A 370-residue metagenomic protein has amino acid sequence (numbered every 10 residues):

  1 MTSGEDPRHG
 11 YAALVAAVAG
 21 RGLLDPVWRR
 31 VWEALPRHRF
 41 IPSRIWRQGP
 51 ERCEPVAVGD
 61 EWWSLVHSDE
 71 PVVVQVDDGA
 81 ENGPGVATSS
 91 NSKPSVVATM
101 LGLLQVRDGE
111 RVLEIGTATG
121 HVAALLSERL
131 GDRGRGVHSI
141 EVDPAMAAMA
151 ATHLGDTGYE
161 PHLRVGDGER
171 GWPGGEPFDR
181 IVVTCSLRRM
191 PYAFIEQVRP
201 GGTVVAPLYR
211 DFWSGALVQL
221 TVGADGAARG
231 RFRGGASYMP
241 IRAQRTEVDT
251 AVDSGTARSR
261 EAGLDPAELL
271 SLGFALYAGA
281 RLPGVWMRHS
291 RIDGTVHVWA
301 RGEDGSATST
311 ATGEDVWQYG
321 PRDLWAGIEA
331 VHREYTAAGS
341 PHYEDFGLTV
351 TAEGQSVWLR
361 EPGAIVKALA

Functional and structural regions predicted by a protein language model:
M1-H38, T246-A370: N-terminal accessory segments
T2-L113, T117-A118, V122, M146 (+4 more regions): Class I SAM-dependent transferase core
V15-A16, G49-D78, N82, G136 (+1 more regions): Low-complexity, charged, repeat-rich alpha-helical/coil interaction segments
W28, S43-Q48, Q197, L208 (+1 more regions): A short, aromatic/hydrophobic, helix- or strand-capping loop or linear motif that either lines the entrance/gate
R37, Q105, R199, D225 (+1 more regions): Residue-level marker of positions within ordered structural domains that often coincide with functionally constrained
P84-T88, E169, V316: Conserved short-loop catalytic and cofactor-binding motifs
S89-V205, D211-F212: Conserved nucleotide-cofactor-binding alpha/beta core module
V182, L187-G294, V366-L369: Class I SAM-binding transferase module
